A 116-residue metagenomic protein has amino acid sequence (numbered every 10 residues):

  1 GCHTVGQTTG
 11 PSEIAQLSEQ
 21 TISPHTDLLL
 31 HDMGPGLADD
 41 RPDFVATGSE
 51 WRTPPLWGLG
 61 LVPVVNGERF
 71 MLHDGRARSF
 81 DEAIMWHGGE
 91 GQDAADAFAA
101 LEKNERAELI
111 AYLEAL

Functional and structural regions predicted by a protein language model:
G1-R76, E82-M85: Short glycine/threonine-rich turn/loop motifs
V5, M71-L116: C-terminal capping alpha-helices of c-type cytochrome domains
